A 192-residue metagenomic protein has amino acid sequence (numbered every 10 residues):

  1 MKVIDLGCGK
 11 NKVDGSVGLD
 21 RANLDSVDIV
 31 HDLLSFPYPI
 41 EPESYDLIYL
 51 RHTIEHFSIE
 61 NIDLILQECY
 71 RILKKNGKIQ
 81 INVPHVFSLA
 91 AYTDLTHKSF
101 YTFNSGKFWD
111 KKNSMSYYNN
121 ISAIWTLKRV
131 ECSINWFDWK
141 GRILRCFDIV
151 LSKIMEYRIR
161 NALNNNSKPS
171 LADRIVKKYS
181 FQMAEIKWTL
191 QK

Functional and structural regions predicted by a protein language model:
M1-F87, L190: Conserved SAM-binding loop
E60-L64, E68, K78-K192: S-adenosyl-L-methionine-dependent methyltransferase catalytic module, highlighting the catalytic core
